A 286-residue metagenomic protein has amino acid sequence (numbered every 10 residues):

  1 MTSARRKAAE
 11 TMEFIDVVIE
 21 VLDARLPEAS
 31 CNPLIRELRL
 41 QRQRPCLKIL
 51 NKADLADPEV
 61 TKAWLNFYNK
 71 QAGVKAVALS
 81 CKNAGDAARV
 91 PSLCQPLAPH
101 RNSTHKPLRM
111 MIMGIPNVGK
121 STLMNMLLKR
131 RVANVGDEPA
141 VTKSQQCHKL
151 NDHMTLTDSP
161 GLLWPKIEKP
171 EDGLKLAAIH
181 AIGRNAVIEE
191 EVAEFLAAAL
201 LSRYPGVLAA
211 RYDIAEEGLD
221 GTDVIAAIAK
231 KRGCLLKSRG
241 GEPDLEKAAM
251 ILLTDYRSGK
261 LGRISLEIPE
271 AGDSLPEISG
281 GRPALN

Functional and structural regions predicted by a protein language model:
M1-V18, R25-L26, C31-C46, E59 (+2 more regions): Helix-rich effector regions associated with P-loop NTPase G domains
L22, L50, G114: Short beta-strand/turn micro-motifs composed of small residues that flank or help shape donor/cofactor-binding pockets
L22-R25, A53, Y68, L127 (+1 more regions): Anionic group-transfer/hydrolysis microenvironments
R44-P45, A53-G114, V132, C234-L236 (+1 more regions): Canonical P-loop GTPase G-domain recognition
L50, S80, P160: Residues at the C-termini of beta-strands that transition into short coil/loop
R89, L93, T122, F195 (+1 more regions): Alpha-helical scaffold segments in soluble metabolic enzymes
C94-R101, P116, L127-R131, P139 (+3 more regions): Short, well-ordered alpha-helical segments in soluble proteins
M110-V135, S159: Glycine-rich phosphate-binding P-loop
